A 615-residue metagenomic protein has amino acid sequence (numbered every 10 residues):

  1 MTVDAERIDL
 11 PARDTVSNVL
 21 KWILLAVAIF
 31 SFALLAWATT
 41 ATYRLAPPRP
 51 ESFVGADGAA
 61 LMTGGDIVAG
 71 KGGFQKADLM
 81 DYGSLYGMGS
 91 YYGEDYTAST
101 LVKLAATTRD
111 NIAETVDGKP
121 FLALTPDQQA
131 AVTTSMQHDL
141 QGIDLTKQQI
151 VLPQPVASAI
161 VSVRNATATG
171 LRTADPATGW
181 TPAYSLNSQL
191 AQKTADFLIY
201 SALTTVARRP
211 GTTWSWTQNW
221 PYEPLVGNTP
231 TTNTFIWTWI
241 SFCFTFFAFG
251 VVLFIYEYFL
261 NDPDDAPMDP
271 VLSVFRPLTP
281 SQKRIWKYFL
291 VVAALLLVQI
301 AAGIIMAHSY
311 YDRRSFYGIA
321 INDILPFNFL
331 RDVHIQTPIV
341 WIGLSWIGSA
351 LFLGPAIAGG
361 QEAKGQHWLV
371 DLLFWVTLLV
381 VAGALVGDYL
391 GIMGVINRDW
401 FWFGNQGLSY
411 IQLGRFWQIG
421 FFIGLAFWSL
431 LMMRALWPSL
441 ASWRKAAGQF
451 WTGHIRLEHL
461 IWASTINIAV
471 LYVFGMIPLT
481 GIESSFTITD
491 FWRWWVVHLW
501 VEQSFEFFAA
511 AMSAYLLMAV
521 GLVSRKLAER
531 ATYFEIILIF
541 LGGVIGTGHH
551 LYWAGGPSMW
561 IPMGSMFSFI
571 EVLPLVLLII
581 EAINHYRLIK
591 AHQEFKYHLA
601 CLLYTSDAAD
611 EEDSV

Functional and structural regions predicted by a protein language model:
T2-T63: Post-cleavage N-terminal segment of exported redox proteins
V19-V27, A60-I67, K71, D196-F197 (+11 more regions): Membrane-entry segments of alpha-helical transmembrane domains in multi-pass membrane proteins
A38-S52, L253-D265, I304-D312, L436-L440 (+1 more regions): Juxtamembrane/interface segments at transmembrane-helix termini
L45-N233: Soluble extramembrane regions of membrane proteins in the secretory/endomembrane system
Q129, T133-A191, W216-Q218, N228-W237 (+7 more regions): Membrane-interface helix-loop-helix modules in multi-pass inner-membrane proteins
A248-L260, G348-L353, W428-A435, L575-N584: Alpha-helical transmembrane segments
P267-M306, Y310, R314, L430-W492 (+5 more regions): Gly/Pro-rich turn-and-neighbor structural signature
Y604, E611-D613: Single conserved hydrophobic/aromatic residue that forms the stacking wall/gate of nucleotide- or nucleobase-binding
